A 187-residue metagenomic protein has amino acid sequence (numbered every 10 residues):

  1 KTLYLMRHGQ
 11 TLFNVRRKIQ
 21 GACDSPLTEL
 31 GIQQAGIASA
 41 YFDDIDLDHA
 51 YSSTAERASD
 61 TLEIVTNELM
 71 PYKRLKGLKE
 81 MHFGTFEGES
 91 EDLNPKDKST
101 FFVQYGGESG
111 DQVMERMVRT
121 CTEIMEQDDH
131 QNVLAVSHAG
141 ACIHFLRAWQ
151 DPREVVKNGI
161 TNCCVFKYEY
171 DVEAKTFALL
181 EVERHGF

Functional and structural regions predicted by a protein language model:
K1, Y41, L75, E80-D92 (+2 more regions): Acidic, low-complexity terminal tails and accessory targeting/binding regions of phosphate-metabolizing enzymes
K1-E68, E108-D111: Active-site-proximal alpha-helix that buttresses catalytic centers in soluble enzyme cores
L3, Q131-A139: Generic beta-sheet signal
S52-S53, E115, V136-S137: Short beta-strand scaffold positions
I64, H144-A148: Active-site signature of alpha/beta-hydrolase-fold catalytic machinery across serine- and Asp/Cys-nucleophile hydrolases
V65-R119: Phosphate-handling substructures
A139-I143, D171: GST superfamily/GST-like fold recognition
